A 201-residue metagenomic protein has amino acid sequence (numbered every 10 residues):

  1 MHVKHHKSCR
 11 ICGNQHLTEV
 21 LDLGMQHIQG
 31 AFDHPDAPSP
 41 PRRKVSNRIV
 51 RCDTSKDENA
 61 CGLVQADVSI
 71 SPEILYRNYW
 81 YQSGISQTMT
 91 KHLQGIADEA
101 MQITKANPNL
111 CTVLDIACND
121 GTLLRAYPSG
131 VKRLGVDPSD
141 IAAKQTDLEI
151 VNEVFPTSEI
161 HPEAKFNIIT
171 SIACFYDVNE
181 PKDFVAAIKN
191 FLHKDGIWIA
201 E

Functional and structural regions predicted by a protein language model:
H2-S86: N-terminal juxtadomain amphipathic helix that follows a signal peptide/anchor or precedes a small N-terminal auxiliary
T90-L110: Conserved alpha-helix/loop element of class I SAM-dependent methyltransferases that forms part of the SAM/SAH-binding
N109-N119: Conserved class I S-adenosyl-L-methionine
D120-G130: Conserved SAM-binding loop of SAM-dependent methyltransferases across substrates and taxa, primarily the Class I
K132-D137: Conserved SAM-binding motif I beta-strand of class I
T146-S158: Conserved SAM-binding strand-loop segment of SAM-dependent methyltransferases
N167-T170: A conserved beta-strand element that flanks and buttresses the S-adenosyl-L-methionine
K182-I199: A short glycine-rich, Lys/Arg-flanked "PGG" loop and its adjoining helix->strand segment in the class I
